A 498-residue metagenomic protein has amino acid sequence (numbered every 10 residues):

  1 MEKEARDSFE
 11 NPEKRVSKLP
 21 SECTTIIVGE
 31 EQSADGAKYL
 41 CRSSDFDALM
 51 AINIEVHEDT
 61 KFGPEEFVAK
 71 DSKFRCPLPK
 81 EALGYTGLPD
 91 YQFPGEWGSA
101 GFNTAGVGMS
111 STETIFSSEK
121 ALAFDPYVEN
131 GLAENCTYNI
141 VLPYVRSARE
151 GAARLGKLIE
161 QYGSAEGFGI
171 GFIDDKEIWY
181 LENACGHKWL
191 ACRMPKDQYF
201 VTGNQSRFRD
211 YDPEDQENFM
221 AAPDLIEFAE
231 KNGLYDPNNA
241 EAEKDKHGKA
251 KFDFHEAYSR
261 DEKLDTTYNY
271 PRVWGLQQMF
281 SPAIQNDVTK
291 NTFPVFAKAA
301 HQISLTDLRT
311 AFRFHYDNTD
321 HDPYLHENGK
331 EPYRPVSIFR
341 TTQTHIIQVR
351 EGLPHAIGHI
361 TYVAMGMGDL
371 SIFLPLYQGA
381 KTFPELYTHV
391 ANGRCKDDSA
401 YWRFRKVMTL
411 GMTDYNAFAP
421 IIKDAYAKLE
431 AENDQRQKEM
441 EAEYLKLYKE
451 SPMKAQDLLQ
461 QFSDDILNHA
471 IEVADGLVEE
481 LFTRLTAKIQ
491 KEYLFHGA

Functional and structural regions predicted by a protein language model:
A5-E134, R154-A283, D287: A contiguous strand-loop segment
Y138-Y144: Short, well-ordered beta-strand elements within core beta-sheets of diverse protein domains
Y144-E150: Short, charged, surface-exposed loops that flank catalytic or proteolytic processing sites
R149, Y162-G163, S337: Short, well-structured beta-strand/strand-turn elements
G151-E160, L308-H315: Short, well-structured alpha-helical segments that form the helix of a local strand-helix-strand
K231-G352: Glycine-rich, aromatic-lined ligand/substrate-binding cores of catalytic and carbohydrate-binding domains
H321-E450: Substrate-recognition/cap regions that form aromatic- and gly/pro-loop-enriched pockets for small-molecule ligands
K428-A498: Histidine-centered catalytic/metal-binding microenvironments
